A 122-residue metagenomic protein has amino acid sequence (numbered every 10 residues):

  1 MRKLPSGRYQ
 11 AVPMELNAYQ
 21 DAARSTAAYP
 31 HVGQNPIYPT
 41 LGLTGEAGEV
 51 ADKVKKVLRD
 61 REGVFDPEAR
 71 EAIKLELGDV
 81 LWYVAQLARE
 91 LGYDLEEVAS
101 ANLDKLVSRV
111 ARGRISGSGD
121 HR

Functional and structural regions predicted by a protein language model:
M1-R122: Flexible "arm" and connector segments at domain edges
